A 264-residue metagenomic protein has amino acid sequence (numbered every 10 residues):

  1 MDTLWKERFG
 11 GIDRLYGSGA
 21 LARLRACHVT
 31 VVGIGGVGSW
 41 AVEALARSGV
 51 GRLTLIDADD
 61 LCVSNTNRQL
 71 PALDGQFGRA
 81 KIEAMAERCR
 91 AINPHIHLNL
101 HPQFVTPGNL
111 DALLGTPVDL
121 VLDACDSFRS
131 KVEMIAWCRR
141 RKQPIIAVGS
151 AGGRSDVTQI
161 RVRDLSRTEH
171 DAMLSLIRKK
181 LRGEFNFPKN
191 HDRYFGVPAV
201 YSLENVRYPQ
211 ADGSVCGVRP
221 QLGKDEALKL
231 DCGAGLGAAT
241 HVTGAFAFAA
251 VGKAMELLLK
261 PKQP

Functional and structural regions predicted by a protein language model:
M1-T30: N-terminal charged helix/coil linker that caps or initiates catalytic domains
D2, T116-L120, C125, S130-E133 (+4 more regions): Glycine-rich phosphate/adenylate-binding loop
V31-G33, I56: Conserved N-terminal Rossmann-fold NAD(P)-binding element of oxidoreductases
V37: Hydrophobic/small residue at the entry helix of a nucleotide-binding pocket
V50-N93: Glycine-rich phosphate-binding loop and adjoining beta1-alpha1-beta2 segment of Rossmann-like nucleotide-binding folds
S64-P71, R154-D164: Acidic/polar active-site rim loop that often engages polyanionic ligands
P102-L110: Conserved SAM/SAH-binding loop
